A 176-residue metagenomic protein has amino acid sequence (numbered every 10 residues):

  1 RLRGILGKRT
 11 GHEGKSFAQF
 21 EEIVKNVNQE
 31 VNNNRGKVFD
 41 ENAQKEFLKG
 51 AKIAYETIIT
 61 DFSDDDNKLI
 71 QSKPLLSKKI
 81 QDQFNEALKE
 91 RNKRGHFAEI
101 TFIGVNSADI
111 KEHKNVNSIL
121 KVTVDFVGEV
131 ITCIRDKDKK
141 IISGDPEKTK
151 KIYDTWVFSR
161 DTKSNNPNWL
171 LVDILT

Functional and structural regions predicted by a protein language model:
R1-E13: N-terminal signal-anchor transmembrane alpha helix of single-pass membrane proteins, serving as the membrane-anchoring
I5-L6, F47, A51, Y55 (+2 more regions): Long, contiguous hydrophobic alpha-helical segments, chiefly transmembrane helices and signal peptides
H12-K15, K37: Intrinsically disordered, low-complexity regions
K15-N28: Membrane-cytosol interface motif
V27-V105, D109-K111: Core segments of small alpha/beta cavity-forming domains
K73-T176: Structured, amphipathic secondary-structure segments that form assembly/contact surfaces in multi-subunit
